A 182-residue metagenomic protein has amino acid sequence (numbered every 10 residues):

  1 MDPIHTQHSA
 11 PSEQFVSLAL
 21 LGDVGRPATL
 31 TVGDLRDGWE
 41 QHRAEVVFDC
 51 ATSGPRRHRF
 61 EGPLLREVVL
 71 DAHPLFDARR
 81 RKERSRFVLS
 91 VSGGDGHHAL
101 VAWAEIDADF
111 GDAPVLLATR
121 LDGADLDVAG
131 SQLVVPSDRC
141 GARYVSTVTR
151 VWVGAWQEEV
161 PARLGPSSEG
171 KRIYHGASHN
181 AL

Functional and structural regions predicted by a protein language model:
M1-L182: N-terminal intrinsically disordered, low-complexity segments enriched in P/E/S/T
